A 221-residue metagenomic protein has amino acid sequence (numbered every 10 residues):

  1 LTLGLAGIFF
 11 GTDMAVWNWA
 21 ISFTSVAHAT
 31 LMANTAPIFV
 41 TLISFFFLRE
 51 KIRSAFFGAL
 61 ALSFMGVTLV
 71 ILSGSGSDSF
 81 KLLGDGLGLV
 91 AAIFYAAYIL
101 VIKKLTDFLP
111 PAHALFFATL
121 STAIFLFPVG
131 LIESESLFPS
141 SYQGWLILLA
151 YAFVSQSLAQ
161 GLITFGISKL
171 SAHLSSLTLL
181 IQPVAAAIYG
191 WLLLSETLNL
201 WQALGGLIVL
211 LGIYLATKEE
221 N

Functional and structural regions predicted by a protein language model:
L1-L5, F46-F57, S75-L83, T106-A112 (+4 more regions): Membrane-interface interhelical linkers
G4-F23, I43, L69, G86-V101 (+3 more regions): Hydrophobic alpha-helical transmembrane segments of multi-pass membrane transport proteins, especially secondary
L5, M32-A33, A55-G58, V90 (+3 more regions): Hydrophobic core positions of alpha-helical segments in small-molecule transporters and transporter systems
W19-S25, S73-S75, L192-W201: Helix-coil boundary and interhelical linker segments in multi-pass alpha-helical membrane proteins
H28-M32, L83-L87: Non-cytosolic membrane-interface motifs at loop->transmembrane helix junctions
F39, F64, A96, L120-I124 (+2 more regions): Small-residue-rich packing faces within the transmembrane alpha-helices of Major Facilitator Superfamily
I43, I52-G74, L126, Y189 (+1 more regions): Hydrophobic transmembrane alpha-helices of multi-pass small-molecule transport proteins
P111-L115, S175: Juxtamembrane helix-start motifs in multi-pass secondary transporters
